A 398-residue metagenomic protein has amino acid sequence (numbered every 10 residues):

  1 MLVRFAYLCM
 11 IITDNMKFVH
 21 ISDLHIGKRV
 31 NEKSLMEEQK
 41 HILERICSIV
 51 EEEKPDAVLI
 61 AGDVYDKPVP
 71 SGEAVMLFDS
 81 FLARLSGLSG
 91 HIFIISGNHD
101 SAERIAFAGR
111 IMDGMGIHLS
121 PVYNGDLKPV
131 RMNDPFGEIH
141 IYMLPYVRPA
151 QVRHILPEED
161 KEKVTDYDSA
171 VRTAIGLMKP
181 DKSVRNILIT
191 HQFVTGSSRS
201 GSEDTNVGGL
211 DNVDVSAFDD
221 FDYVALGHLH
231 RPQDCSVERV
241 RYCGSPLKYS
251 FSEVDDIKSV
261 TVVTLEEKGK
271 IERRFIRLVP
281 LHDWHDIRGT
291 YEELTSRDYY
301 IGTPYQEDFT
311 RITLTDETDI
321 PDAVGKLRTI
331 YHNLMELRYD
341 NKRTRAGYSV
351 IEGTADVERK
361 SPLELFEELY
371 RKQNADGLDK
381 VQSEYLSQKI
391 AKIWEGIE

Functional and structural regions predicted by a protein language model:
R4-A83, G87, S383, Q388-K392 (+1 more regions): N-terminal active-site segment of His-dependent metallophosphoesterases
I21-S22, V58-G62, H91-N98, H118-Y123 (+3 more regions): Active-site neighborhood of phospho(di)ester-bond hydrolases with catalytic His/Asp-centered motifs
D23-G27, P55-E73, S89-E103, Q192-G209: Active-site neighborhood of divalent metal-dependent phosphoester/pyrophosphate hydrolases
R29-N31, G62-F81, S96-G116, P121 (+2 more regions): Metal-dependent catalytic neighborhoods of phosphoester/phosphodiester hydrolases
E52, A57, L265-E398: Accessory, non-catalytic peripheral segments of nucleic-acid enzymes
F107-D211: Conserved catalytic scaffold of divalent metal-dependent phosphoesterases
L127-I139, L144, V240-Q306: Binuclear metal-dependent phosphoesterase catalytic core
T195, S200-G269: Conserved beta-sheet core of the metallophosphoesterase superfamily
